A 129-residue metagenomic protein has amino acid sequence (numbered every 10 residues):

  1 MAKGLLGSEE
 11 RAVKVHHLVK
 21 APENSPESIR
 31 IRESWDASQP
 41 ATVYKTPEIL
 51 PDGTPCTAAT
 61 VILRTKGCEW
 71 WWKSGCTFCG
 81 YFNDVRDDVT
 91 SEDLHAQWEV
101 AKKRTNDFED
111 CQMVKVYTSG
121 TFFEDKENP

Functional and structural regions predicted by a protein language model:
M1-C56: Radical SAM enzyme core and accessory elements
G7, K14, K20, K66-K73 (+1 more regions): Conserved Radical SAM active-site core
T54-G67: Short, intrinsically disordered, charge-biased short linear motifs at domain edges
